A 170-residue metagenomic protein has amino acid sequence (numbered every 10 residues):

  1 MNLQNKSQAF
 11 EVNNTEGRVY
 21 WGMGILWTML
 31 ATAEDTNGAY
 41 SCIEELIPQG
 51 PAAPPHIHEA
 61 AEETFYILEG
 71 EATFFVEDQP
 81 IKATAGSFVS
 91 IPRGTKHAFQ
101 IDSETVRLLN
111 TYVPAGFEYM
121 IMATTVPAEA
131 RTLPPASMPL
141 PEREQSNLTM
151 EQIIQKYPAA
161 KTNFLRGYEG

Functional and structural regions predicted by a protein language model:
M1-A39, S137-G170: A short, N-terminal "cap"/entry segment at the start of jelly-roll beta-barrel domains of the cupin/DSBH fold
E11-N13, D78-K96: Short acidic-glycine-tyrosine-enriched beta hairpin
M29, C42-L46, T64, P80 (+1 more regions): Conserved hydrophobic/aromatic beta-strand scaffold that supports enzyme active sites
A31-T32, A52-E59, Q100-I101: Short histidine-centered beta-strand/loop micro-motifs that create catalytic or ligand/metal-coordination sites
T36, T73, R93-M122: Ligand-binding loop in jelly-roll beta-barrel domains
C42-Q49, I57-V76, T111-Y112: Short, conserved beta-strand element in jelly-roll/cupin
R107, Y119-P139: A hydrophobic, small-residue-rich beta->alpha segment in the mid-to-C-terminal subdomain of diverse proteins
